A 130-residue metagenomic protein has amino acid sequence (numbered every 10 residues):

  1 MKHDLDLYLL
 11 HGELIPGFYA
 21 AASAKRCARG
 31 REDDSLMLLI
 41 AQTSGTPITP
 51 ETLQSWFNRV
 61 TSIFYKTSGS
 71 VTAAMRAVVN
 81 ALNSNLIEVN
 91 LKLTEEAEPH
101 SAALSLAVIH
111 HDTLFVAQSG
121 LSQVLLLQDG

Functional and structural regions predicted by a protein language model:
M1-G130: PP2C/PPM-type serine/threonine phosphatase catalytic domain
